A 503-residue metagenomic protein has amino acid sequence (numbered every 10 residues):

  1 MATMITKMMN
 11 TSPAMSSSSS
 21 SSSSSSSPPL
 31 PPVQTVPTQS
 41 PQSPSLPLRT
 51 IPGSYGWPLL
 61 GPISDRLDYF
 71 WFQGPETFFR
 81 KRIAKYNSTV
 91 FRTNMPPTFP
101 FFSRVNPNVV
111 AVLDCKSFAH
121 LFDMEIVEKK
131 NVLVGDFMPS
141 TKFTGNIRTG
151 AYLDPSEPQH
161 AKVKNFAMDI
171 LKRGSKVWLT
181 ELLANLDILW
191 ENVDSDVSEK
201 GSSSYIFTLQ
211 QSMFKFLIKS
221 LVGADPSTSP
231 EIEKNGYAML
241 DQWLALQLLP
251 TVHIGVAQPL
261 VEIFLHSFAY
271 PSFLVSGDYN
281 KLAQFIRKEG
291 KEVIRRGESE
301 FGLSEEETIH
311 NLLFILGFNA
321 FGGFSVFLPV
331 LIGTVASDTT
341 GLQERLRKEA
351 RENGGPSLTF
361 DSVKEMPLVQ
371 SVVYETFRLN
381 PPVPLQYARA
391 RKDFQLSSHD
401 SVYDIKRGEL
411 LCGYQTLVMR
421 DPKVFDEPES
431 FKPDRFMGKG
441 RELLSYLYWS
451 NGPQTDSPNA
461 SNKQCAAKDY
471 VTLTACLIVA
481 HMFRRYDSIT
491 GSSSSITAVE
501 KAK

Functional and structural regions predicted by a protein language model:
M4-S16, S26-T144: N-terminal membrane-proximal hinge/A-helix region immediately C-terminal to the signal-anchor transmembrane segment
Q42-T50, Y55, T93-P96, C115 (+2 more regions): Cytochrome P450
L67-R80, A84, F91, E352-Y403 (+1 more regions): Conserved cytochrome P450 K-helix E-x-x-R motif and the immediately C-terminal K′/meander segment
S175-L328: Cytochrome P450 heme-thiolate monooxygenase catalytic core
G323-E349, A466-Y486: Cytochrome P450 catalytic-core helices
G413-W449: Conserved cytochrome P450 K-helix/beta-meander segment immediately N-terminal to the heme-binding cysteine loop
G452-P458, N462-K463, K468-A502: Cytochrome P450 heme-binding "Cys pocket" and the immediately downstream C-terminal segment
